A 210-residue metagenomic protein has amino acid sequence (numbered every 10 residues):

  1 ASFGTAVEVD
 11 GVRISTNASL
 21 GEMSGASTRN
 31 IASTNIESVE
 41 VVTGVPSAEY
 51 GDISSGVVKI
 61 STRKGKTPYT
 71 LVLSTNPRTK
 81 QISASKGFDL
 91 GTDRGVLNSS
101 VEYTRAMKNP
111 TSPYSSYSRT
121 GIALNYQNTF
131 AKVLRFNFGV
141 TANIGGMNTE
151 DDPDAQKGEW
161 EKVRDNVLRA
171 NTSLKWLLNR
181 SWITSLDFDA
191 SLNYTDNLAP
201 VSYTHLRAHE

Functional and structural regions predicted by a protein language model:
A1-T16: Extracytoplasmic beta-strand/coil segments of soluble accessory domains associated with Gram-negative outer-membrane
S2-G4, T34-I36, I53-V57: Extracytoplasmic
E8, S24-R29, E49-L73, F88: N-terminal periplasmic accessory domains that precede and gate Gram-negative outer-membrane beta-barrel machines
V12, G44-P46, R63-G65, R78: Solvent-exposed coil/turn segments that connect beta secondary-structure elements in extracytoplasmic/periplasmic
V12-V42: Short acidic/polar hinge/loop motifs at secondary-structure boundaries that mediate gating or recognition
G44-S47, K59, K175-L177: Short beta-turn/strand-loop junction motif enriched in small, turn-promoting residues
V72-R105, S112-L192: Transmembrane beta-barrel wall of Gram-negative outer-membrane proteins
T204-E210: Conserved small/polar residues in nucleotide/adenosyl-binding loops
